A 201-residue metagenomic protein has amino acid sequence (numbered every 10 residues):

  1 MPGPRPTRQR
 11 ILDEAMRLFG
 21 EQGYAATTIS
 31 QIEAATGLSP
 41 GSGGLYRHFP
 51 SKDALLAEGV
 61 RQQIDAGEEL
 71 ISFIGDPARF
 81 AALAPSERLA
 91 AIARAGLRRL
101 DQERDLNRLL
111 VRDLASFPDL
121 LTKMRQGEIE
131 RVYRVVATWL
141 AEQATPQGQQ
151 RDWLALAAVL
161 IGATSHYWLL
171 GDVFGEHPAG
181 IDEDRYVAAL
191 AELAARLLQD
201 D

Functional and structural regions predicted by a protein language model:
M1-P6, R17, S72-A78: N-terminal intrinsically disordered/low-complexity leader segments
T7-M16, I32, G59-Q63, G67 (+1 more regions): Generic hydrophobic, amphipathic alpha-helix propensity
R10, L18-A54, E58: Helix-turn-helix
I11, A15-F19, G96, A194: Short hydrophobic clusters on alpha-helical segments that form packing/core surfaces in small helical domains
P40, G67-I71, R104, R108 (+1 more regions): Short amphipathic alpha-helical interaction/hinge segments
A57-I92, V136: Amphipathic alpha-helical linker/stalk segments
A81, R98-A137: Short secondary-structure transition hinges
R112, T122, Q126, L140-L193 (+1 more regions): Hydrophobic/aromatic-rich alpha-helical bundle segments in the mid-to-C-terminal region
